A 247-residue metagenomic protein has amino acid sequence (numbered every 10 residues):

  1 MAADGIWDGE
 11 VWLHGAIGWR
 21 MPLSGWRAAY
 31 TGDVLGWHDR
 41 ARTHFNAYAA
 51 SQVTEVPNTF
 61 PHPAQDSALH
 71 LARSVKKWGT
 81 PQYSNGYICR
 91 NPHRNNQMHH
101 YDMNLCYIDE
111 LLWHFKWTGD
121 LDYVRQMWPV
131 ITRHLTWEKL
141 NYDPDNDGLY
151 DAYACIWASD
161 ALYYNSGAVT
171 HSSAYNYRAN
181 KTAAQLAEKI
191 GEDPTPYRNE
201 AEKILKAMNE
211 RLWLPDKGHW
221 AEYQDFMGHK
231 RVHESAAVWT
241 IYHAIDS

Functional and structural regions predicted by a protein language model:
M1, R20, S24, T59-P61 (+3 more regions): Catalytic cores of carbohydrate-active enzymes
M1-W19: An acidic-aromatic substrate-binding cleft motif
A2-I6, Q52, T118, A187: Structural motif corresponding to the C-terminal cap of alpha-helices
A2-W7, K76-G86, N104, I108 (+2 more regions): Active-site-adjacent bridging/hinge elements
W7-L13, G86-P92, W157-Y163: Short glycine/proline-rich turn/loop motifs
G18-D145, V169-Y177, E234, V238: Aromatic-rich carbohydrate-recognition surfaces in CAZymes
A68-A72, A154-C155, A161-L162: Short amphipathic alpha-helical patches
